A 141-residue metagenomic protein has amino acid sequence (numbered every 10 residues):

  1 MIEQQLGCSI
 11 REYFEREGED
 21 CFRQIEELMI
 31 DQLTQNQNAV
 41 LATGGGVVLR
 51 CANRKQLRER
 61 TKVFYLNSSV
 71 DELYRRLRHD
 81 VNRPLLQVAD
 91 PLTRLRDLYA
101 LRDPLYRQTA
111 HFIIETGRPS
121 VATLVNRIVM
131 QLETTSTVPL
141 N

Functional and structural regions predicted by a protein language model:
M1-R58, R83, R96: ATP-dependent small-molecule kinase phosphotransfer cores that center on conserved nucleotide phosphate-binding segments
I2, I30, L57, V63-F64 (+2 more regions): Hydrophobic packing within well-folded, soluble alpha/beta domains
N36, A100-N141: NTP-dependent small-molecule kinase module
G45-V47, S69-D71, P119: Short glycine-rich anion-binding loops that position phosphate/pyrophosphate groups of nucleotides and phosphorylated
A52-K55, R75-H79, N126-R127: Short amphipathic alpha-helical segments
E59-P104: A glycine- and Lys/Arg-enriched "phosphate-lid" helix/loop adjacent to the NTP-binding pocket of small-molecule kinases
